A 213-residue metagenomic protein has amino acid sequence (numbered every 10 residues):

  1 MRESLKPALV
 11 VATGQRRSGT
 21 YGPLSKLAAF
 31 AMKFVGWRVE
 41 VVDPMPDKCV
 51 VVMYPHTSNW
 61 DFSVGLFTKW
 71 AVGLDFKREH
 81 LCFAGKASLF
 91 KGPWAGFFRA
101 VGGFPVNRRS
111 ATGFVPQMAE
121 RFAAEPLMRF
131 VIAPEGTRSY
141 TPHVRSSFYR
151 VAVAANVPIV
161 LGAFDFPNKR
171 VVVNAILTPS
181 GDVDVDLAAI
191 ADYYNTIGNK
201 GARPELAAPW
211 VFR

Functional and structural regions predicted by a protein language model:
M1-G36: Extreme N-terminal tail/first-helix region
G14-R17, F34-T196, W210-F212: Soluble catalytic domains of membrane acyltransferases
F30, D186-L187, E205: Short linear sequence motifs
N199-R213: Charged, glycine-interspersed solvent-exposed loop segments at helix/strand-loop junctions that cap or gate access
